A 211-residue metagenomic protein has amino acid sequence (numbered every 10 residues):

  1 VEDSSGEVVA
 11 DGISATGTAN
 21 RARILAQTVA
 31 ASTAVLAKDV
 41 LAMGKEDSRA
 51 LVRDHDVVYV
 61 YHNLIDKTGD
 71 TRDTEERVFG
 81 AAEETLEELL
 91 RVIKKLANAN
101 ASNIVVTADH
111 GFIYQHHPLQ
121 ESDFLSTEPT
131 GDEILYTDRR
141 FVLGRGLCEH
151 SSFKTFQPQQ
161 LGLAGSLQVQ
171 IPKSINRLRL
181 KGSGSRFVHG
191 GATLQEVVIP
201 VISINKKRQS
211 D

Functional and structural regions predicted by a protein language model:
V1-D211: Feature captures the catalytic ectodomains and active-site-proximal regions of enzymes that hydrolyze or transfer
